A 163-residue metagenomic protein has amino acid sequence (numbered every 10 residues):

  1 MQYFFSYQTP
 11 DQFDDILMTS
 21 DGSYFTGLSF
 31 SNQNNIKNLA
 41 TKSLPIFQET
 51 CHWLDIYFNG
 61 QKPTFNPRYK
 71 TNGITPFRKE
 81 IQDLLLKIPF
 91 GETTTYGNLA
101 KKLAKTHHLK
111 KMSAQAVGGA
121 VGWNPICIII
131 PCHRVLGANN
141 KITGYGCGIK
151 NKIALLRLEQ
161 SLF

Functional and structural regions predicted by a protein language model:
M1-H108, L162-F163: Basic nucleic-acid-binding alpha-helical/helix-turn surface characteristic of O6-alkylguanine DNA
A104-G118: Short, positively charged loop/turn segments that connect secondary-structure elements
V121, I129: Major-groove DNA-recognition helix of helix-turn-helix-type DNA-binding domains
C132: Short cysteine clusters
V135: Small/polar glycine-rich anion-binding or flexible loop at a beta-alpha turn
A138-F163: …primarily DNA-binding HTH/wHTH and HhH modules…
